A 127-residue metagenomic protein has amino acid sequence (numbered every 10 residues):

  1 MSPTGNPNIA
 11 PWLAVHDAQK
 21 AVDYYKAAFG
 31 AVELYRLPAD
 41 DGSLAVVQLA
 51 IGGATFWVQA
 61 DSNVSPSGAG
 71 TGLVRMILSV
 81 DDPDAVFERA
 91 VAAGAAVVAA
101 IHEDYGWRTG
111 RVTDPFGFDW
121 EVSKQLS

Functional and structural regions predicted by a protein language model:
M1-W12, V22-P115, V122-S127: Vicinal oxygen chelate
H16-D17: Conserved beta-strand-loop-alpha-helix junction that forms the acyl-donor binding cleft
